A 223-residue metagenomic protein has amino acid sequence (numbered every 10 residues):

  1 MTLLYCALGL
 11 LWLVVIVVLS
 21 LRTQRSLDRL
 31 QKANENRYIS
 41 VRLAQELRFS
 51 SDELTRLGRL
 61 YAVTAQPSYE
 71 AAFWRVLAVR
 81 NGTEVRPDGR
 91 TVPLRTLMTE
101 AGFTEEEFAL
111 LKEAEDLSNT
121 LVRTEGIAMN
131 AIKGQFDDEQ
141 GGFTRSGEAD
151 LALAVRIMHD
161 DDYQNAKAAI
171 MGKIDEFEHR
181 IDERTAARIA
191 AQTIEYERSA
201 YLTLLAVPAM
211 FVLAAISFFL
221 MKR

Functional and structural regions predicted by a protein language model:
M1-G9, Y196-P208, A214: Alpha-helical transmembrane segments and their helix-membrane boundary motifs
Y5, G9-E53, P93-L117, E195 (+1 more regions): Amphipathic alpha-helical segments and their boundaries
L21-N34, E125-A128, I132-T203: Juxtamembrane amphipathic/coiled-coil helical coupling segments that flank and transmit signals to/from transmembrane
N36-A62, R80, E84, S118-L121 (+3 more regions): N-terminal alpha-helical signal peptides/signal-anchor transmembrane segments
L47, L54, E70-F73, E107-A114 (+4 more regions): Hydrophobic packing residues in well-ordered alpha-helices of helical domains and bundles
R59-V63, V85, F103, K133 (+2 more regions): Short, flexible helix-adjacent loops and helix caps
P67-I157, A166: Heptad-repeat alpha-helical coiled-coil/4-helix-bundle sensor or tether segments in soluble regions
M210-R223: Cytosolic-side ends of inner-membrane transmembrane helices, especially those that anchor bacterial signal-transduction
